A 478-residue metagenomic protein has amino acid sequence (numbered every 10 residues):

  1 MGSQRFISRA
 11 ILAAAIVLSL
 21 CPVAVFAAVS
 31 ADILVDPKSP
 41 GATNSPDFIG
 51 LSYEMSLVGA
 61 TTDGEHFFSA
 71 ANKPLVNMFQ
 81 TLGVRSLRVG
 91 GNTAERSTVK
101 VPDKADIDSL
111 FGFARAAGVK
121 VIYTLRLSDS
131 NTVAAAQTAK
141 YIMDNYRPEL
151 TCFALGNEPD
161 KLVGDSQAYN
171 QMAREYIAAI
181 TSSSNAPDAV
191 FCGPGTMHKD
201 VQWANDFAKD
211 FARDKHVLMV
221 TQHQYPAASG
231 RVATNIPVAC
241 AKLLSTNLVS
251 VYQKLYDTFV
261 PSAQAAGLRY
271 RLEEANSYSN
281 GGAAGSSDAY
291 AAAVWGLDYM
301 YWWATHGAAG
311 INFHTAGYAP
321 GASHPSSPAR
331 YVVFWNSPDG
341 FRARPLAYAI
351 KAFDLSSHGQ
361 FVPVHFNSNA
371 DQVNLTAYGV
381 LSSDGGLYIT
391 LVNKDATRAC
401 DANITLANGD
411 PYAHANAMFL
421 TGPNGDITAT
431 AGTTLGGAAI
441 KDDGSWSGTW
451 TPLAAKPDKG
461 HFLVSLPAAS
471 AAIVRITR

Functional and structural regions predicted by a protein language model:
G2-L12: Bacterial N-terminal signal peptides that target proteins for export
L18-C21, V25-N205, K209-H216, V260-R271 (+4 more regions): Non-catalytic accessory regions flanking glycosidase/transglycosidase catalytic cores in CAZymes
V99, V232-I236, G282-S286: Short acidic, glycine/proline-rich loop/turn micro-motifs
T221-S229: Long, well-ordered, tryptophan-enriched scaffold segments
A228-Y278: Glycoside hydrolase catalytic-domain groove-lining segments
K242-S245, S286, A293: Active-site oxyanion-binding pockets that recognize sulfate/phosphate
Y278-S279, A319: Active-site environment of divalent metal-dependent phosphoester hydrolases
